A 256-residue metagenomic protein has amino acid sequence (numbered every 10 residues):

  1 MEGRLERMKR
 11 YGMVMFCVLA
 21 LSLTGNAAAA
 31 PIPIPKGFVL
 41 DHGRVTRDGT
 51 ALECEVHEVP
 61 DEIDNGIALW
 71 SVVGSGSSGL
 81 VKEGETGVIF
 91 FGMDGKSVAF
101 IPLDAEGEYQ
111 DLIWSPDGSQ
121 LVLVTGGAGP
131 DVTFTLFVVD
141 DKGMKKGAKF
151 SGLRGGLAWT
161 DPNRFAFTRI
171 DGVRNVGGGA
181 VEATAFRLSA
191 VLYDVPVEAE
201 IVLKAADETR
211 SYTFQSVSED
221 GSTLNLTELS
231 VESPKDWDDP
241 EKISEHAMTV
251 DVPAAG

Functional and structural regions predicted by a protein language model:
L5-M15: Bacterial N-terminal signal peptides that target proteins for export
V14-S22: Bacterial N-terminal signal peptides
A27-P31: Boundary at the C-terminal end of the N-terminal hydrophobic targeting segment
I32-P35, L40-H57, E85-I101, V132-G147 (+2 more regions): Surface-exposed loop/turn elements that mediate protein-protein interactions on large endomembrane-trafficking
T46, P60-S77, L112-Q120, L157-A166 (+1 more regions): Blade-terminus and WD-like Trp-Asp/Gly-His loop motifs, strongest in beta-propeller folds
V56-P60, L103-Y109, K149-L157, A206-Y212: Short coil/turn segments at the loop-to-beta-strand junctions that recur within blades of beta-propeller repeat folds
I67-V81, G126, I170-A185, S230-I243: Short, conserved, GDST-rich strand-edge loop motifs in beta-rich repeat architectures
G147-F186, Y193: Short helix-loop boundary/capping segments
